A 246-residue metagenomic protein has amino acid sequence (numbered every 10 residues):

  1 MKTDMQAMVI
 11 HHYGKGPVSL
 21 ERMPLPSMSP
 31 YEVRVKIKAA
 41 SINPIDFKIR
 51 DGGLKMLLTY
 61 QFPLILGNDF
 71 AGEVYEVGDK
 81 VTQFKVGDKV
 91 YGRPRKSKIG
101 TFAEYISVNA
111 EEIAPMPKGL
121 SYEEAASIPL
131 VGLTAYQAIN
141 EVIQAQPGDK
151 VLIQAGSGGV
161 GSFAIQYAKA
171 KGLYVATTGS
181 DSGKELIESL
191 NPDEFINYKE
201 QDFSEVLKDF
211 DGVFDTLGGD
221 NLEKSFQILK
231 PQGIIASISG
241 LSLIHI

Functional and structural regions predicted by a protein language model:
K2-S29, K36-A40, F47-F70, E76-V77 (+1 more regions): Terminal helix/beta-alpha structural elements that buttress the NAD(P)+-binding lobe
